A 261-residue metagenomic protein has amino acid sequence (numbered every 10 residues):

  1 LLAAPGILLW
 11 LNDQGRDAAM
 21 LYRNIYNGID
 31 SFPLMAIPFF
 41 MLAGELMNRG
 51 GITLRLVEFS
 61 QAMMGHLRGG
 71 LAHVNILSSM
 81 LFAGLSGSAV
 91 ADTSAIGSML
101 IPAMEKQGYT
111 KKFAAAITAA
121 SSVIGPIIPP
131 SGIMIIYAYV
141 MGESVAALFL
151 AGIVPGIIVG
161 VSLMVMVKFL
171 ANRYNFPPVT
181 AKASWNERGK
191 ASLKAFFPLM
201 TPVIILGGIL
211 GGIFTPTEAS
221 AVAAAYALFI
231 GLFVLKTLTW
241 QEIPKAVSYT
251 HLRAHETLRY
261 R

Functional and structural regions predicted by a protein language model:
L2-A3, I76, T118-A119, G152 (+1 more regions): Residue-level recognition of transmembrane alpha-helices in multi-pass small-molecule transporters/permeases
G6, F40-M41, E45, V57-E58 (+3 more regions): Re-entrant/interfacial helical elements at transmembrane boundaries that shape and gate the permeation pathway
N12, Y22-I52, A62-H66, M80 (+2 more regions): Membrane-interface helix-loop-helix modules in multi-pass membrane proteins
N27, R55-H66, A95-K106, A119 (+2 more regions): Short amphipathic alpha-helical coupling elements at transmembrane boundaries
Q61-I136: Hydrophobic transmembrane alpha-helices that form the pore/transport pathway of multi-pass ion and small-solute
I135, V140, A147-L252: Long, contiguous bundles of hydrophobic transmembrane helices that form the permeation core of multi-pass
T250-Y260: Conserved small/polar residues in nucleotide/adenosyl-binding loops
